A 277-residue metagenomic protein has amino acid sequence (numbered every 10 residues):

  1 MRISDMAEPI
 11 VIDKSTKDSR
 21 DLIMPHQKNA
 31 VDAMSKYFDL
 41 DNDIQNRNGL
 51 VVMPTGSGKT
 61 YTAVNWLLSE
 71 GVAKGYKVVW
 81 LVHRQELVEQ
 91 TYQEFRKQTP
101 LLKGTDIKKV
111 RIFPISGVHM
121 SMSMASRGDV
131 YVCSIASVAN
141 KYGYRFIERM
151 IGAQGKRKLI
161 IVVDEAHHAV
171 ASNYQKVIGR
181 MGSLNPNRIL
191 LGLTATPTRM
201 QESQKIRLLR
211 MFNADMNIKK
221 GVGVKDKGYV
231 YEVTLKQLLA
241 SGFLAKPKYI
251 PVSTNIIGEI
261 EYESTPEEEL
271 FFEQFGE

Functional and structural regions predicted by a protein language model:
R20-Q45: N-terminal pre-P-loop "Q-motif" helix
N42-W66: Walker A/P-loop
T60-T62, G71, G75-K97, R199: Conserved Walker A/P-loop ATP-binding site and its immediately adjacent core in helicase/helicase-like ATPase domains
E86-S116: Conserved helix-turn-beta segment of the N-terminal RecA-like "Helicase ATP-binding" lobe in SF1/SF2 helicases
V118-Y131: Conserved motor-coupling elements within RecA-like helicase/translocase cores
I135-V138, I147-R199: SF2 helicase catalytic motif II
R199-F212: Short regulatory helix/loop adjacent to the ATP-binding pocket of P-loop NTPases
G221-E277: Conserved interdomain linker/interface between the two RecA-like ATPase lobes of SF2 helicase motors
